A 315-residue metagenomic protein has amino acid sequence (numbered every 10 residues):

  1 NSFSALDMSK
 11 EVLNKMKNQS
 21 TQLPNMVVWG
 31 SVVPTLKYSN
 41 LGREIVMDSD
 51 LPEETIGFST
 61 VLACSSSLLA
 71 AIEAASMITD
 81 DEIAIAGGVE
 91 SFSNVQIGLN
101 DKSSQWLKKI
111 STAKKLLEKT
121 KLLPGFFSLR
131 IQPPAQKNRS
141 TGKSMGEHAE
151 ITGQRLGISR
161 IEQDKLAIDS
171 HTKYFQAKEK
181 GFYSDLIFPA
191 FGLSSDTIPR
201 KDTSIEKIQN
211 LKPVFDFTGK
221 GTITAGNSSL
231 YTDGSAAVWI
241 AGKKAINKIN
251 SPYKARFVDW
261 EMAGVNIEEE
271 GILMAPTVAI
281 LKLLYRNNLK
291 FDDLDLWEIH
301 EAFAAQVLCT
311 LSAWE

Functional and structural regions predicted by a protein language model:
N1-F3, L122-A135, Q154, E206-V278 (+1 more regions): Condensing-enzyme catalytic core mediating Claisen C-C bond formation in acyl metabolism
N1-S49, E53-S59, C64-S65, S144 (+5 more regions): Conserved active-site "lid/cap" helical segment
S2-E11, N18, E162-K248: N-terminal extracellular/periplasmic Venus flytrap/periplasmic-binding protein-like
F3-S4, S31-I83, F126, S140-K143 (+2 more regions): Conserved catalytic cysteine-centered active-site region of acyl-thioester-dependent Claisen-condensing enzymes
Q22-G30, I56-V61, A84-G88, E162-D169 (+3 more regions): Beta-strand segments within the central parallel beta-sheet cores of soluble alpha/beta enzyme folds
T35-N40, S195-P199, I267-P276, E301-E315: Short glycine/threonine-rich loop-to-helix capping motif typified by GTGT followed within a few residues by an Asp-Pro
V61-E90, G153-F182, V238-K244, L311-S312: Active-site-proximal alpha-helical scaffold in enzymes
D81-I151: Flexible glycine-/small-residue-enriched beta->alpha junction loops that bind anionic phosphate/pyrophosphate groups
